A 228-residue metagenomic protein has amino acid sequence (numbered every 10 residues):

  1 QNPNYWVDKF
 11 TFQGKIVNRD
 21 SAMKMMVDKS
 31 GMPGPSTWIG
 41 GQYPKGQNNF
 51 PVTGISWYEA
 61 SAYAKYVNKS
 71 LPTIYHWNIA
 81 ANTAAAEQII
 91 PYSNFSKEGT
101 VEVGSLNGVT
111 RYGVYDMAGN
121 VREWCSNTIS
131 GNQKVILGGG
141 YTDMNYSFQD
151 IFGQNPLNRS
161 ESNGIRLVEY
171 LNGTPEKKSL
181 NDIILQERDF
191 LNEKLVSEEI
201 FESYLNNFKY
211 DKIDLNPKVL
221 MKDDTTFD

Functional and structural regions predicted by a protein language model:
N2-N4, I16-R19, M23-M25: Charged, long alpha-helical segments
P3-K9, L71-H76: Surface-exposed patches in mature extracellular/periplasmic domains of secreted proteins
N4, G34-S36, K218: Generic low-complexity segments that are intrinsically disordered, proline-rich and/or Lys/Arg-biased
N4-K15, G46: Feature responds to low-complexity, polar/acidic, surface-exposed segments characteristic of secreted/exported proteins
F10-D20, L185-E193: Amphipathic alpha-helical surface "interface" segments used for docking/oligomerization or membrane association within
R19, M23, M32-L157, E161: Functional-site microenvironments in short loops/helix caps that host divalent-cation chemistry
F50-Y58, K69, G108-V109, I129-D228: Disulfide-stabilized, aromatic/cysteine-rich ligand-recognition loop
